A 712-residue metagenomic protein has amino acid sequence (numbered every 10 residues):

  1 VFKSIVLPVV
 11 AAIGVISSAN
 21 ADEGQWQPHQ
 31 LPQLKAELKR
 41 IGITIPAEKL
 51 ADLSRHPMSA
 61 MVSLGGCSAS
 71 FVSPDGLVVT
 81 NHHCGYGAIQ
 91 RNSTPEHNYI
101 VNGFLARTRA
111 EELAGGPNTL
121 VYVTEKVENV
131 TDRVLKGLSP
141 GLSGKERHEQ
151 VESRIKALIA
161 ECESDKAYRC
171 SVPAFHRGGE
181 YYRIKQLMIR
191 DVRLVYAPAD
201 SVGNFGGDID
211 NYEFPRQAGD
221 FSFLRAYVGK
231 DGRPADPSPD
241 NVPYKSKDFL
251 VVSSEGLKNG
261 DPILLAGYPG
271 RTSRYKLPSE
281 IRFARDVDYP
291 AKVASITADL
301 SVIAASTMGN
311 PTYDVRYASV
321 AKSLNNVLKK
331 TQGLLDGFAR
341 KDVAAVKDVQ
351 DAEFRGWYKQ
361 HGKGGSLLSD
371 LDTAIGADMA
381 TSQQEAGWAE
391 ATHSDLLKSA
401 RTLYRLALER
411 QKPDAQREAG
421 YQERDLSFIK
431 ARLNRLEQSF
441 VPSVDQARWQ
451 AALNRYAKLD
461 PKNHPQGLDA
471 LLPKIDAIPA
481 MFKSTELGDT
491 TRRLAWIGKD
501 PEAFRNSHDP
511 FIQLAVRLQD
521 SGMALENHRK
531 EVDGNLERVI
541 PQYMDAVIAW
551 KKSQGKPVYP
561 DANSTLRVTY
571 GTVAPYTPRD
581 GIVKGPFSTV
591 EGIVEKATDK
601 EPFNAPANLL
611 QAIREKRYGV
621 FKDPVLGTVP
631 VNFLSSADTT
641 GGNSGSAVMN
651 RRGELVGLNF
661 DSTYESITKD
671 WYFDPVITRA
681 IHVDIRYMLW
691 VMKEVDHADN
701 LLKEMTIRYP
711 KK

Functional and structural regions predicted by a protein language model:
F2-V9, I13-K712: Terminal presequence/propeptide segments associated with secretion/organelle targeting and zymogen/polyprotein
